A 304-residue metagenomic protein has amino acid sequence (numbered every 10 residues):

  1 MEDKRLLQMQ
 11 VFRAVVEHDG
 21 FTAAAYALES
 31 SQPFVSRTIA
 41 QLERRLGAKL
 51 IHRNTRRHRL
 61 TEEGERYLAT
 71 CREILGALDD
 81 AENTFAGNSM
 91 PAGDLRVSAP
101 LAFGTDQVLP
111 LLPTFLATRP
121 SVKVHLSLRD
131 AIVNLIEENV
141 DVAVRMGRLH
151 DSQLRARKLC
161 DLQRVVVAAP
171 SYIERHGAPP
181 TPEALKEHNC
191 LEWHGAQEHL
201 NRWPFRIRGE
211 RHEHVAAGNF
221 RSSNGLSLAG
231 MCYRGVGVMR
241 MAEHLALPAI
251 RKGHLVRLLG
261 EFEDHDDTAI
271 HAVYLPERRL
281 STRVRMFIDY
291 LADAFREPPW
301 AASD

Functional and structural regions predicted by a protein language model:
M1-E2, A69, S121, L247-P248 (+2 more regions): C-terminal effector-binding regulatory domain of bacterial HTH transcription factors
M9-F12, A24-A25, T61: Hydrophobic two-helix hairpin corresponding to the core of helix-turn-helix DNA-binding domains
A14-E29: Short helix-boundary/capping micro-motifs
L42-E43, L255: Conserved amphipathic alpha-helical core elements
E43-L60: A short LG(V/I)-centered, amphipathic sequence patch enriched for acidic residue(s) preceding the LG motif
T55-H58, E65, G76-S98: Short helix-loop hinge/linker segments at domain boundaries
A92-R155: Central regulatory/effector-binding core of bacterial HTH transcription factors
L149-I270, E297-D304: C-terminal regulatory
